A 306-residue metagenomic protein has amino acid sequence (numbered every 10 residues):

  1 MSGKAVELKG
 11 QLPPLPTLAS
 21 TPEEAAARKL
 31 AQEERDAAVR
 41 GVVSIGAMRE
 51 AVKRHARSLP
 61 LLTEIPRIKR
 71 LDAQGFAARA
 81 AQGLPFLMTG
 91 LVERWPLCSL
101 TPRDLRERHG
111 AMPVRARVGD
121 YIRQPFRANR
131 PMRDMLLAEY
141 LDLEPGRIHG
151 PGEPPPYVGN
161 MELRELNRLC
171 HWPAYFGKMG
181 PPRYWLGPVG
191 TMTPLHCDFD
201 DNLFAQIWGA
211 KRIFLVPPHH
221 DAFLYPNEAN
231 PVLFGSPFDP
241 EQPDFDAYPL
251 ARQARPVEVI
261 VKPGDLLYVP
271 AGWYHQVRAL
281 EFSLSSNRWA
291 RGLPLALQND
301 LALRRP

Functional and structural regions predicted by a protein language model:
M1-L266, Y274-P306: N-terminal accessory scaffold of Fe(II)-dependent oxygenases
